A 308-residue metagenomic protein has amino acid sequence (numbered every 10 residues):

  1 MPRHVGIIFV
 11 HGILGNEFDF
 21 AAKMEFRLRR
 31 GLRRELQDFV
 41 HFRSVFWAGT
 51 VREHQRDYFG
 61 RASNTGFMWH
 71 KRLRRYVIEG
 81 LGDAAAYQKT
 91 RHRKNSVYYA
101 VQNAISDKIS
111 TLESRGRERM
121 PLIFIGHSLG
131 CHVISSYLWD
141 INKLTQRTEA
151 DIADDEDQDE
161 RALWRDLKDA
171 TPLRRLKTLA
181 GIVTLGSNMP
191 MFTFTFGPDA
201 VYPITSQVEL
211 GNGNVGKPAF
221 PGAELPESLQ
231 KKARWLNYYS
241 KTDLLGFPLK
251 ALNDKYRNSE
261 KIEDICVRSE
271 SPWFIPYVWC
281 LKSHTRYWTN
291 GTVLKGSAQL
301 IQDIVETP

Functional and structural regions predicted by a protein language model:
M1-H4: Proline/glycine-enriched tight loop/beta-turn segments at coil->beta junctions that connect or precede beta-strands
I7-L14, E25, K89-A223: Serine-dependent carboxylesterase/thioesterase catalytic core of lipase-like alpha/beta-hydrolase/SGNH enzymes
I13-G15, F26-E118: Active-site catalytic motif of lipid deacylating hydrolases and related acyltransferases
F18-A22: The serine-hydrolase catalytic nucleophile loop
G31-E35, G66-R72, T148-A150, S206-L210 (+1 more regions): Glycine-rich loops and low-complexity Gly/Arg-rich segments that provide flexible linkers or classic glycine-based
G31-E35, L112, L144-T148, I304-P308: Solvent-exposed amphipathic alpha-helical surface segments
V40, L122, I262: Short, conserved active-site loop motifs that form the nucleotide-linked donor/cofactor pocket
S44, T50, R61-S63, G181 (+1 more regions): Lipolytic serine-hydrolase domain surface
